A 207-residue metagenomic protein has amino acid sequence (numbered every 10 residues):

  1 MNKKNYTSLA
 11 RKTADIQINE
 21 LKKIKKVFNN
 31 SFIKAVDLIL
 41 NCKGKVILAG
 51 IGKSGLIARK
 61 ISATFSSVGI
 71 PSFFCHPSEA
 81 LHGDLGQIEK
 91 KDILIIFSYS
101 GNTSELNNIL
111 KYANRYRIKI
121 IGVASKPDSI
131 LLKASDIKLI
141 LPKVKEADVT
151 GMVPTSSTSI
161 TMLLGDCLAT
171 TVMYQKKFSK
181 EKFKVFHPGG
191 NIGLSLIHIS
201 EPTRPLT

Functional and structural regions predicted by a protein language model:
M1-T13, I51-R59: Short, compositionally biased "basic patch" segments
N5-N41: An N-terminal, well-structured beta->alpha segment
L40-M173: Glycine-rich phosphate-binding loops that contact phosphosugars or nucleotide phosphates
M173-F183: Internal alpha/beta core interface subdomains
K182-I197: Accessory alpha-helical/coil subdomains and C-terminal extensions that flank or cap enzyme catalytic cores
I197-T207: Single conserved hydrophobic/aromatic residue that forms the stacking wall/gate of nucleotide- or nucleobase-binding
